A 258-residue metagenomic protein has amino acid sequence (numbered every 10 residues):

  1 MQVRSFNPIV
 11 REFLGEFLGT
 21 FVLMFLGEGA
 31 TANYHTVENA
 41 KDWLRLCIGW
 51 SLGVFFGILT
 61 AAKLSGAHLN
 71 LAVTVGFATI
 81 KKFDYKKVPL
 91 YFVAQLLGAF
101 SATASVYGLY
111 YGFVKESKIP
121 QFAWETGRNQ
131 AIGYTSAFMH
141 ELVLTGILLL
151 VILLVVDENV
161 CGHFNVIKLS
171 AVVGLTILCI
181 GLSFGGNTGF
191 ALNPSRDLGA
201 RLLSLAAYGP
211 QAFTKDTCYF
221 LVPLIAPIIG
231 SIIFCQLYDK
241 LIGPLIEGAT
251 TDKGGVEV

Functional and structural regions predicted by a protein language model:
M1-V258: Membrane-interface helix-loop junctions and terminal tails of multi-pass membrane proteins
